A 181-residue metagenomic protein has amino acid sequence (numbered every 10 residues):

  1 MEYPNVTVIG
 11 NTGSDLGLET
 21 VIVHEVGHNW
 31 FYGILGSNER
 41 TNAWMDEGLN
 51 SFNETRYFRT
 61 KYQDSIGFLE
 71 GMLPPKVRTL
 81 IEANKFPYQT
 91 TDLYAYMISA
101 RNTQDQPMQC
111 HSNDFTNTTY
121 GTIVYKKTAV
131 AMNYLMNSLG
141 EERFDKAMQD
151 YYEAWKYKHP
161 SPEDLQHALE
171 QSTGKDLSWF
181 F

Functional and structural regions predicted by a protein language model:
M1-F181: Hydrophobic alpha-helical and helix-loop surface patches within well-folded domains that function as non-catalytic
